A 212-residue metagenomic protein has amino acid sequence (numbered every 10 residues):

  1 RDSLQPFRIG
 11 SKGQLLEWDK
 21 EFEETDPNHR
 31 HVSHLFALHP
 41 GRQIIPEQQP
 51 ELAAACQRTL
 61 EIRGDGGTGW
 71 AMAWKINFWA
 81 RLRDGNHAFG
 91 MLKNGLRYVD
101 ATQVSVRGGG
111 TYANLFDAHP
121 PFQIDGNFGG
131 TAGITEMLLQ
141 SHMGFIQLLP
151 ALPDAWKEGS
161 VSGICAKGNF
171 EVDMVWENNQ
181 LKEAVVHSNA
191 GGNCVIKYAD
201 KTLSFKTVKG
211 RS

Functional and structural regions predicted by a protein language model:
R1-G69, L92-Y112: Extended glycan-interaction surfaces of carbohydrate-active proteins
L15-N28, L82-R83, D117-D125, A155-W156: Carbohydrate-binding/catalytic loop surfaces
H31-L35, G67-A73, R83, F122-G129: Aromatic- and histidine-enriched alpha-helix N-cap/loop-to-helix transition segments that scaffold the rims
F36-Q48, W74-R83, G133-H142: Well-ordered alpha-helical scaffold segments within catalytic/enzyme domains
N86-R211: Non-catalytic C-terminal accessory modules of carbohydrate-active enzymes
